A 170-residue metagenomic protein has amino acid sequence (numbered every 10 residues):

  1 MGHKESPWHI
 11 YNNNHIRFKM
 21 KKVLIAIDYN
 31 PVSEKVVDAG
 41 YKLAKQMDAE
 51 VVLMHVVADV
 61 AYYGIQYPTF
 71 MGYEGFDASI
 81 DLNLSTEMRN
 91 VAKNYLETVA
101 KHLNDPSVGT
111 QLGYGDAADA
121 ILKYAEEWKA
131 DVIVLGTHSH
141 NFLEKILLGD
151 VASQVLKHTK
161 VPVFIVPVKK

Functional and structural regions predicted by a protein language model:
E5-H9, K123-K170: Gly/Ser-rich helix-loop-strand patches that form or flank binding pockets for ribonucleotide-derived cofactors
S6-K19, N94, T98-I133, K170: Structural beta-alpha unit
N14-A78, D105: Small/aliphatic-rich secondary-structure junction motif
Y41, E97, S153: Active-site phosphate/pyrophosphate- and oxyanion-stabilizing loops and adjacent acidic/basic residues in soluble
M54, G109-G113, F164: General small-molecule cofactor/ligand-binding pocket signal
V60-A61, A120, F142: Generic structural signal for helix capping and beta-alpha/helix-loop junctions
Y73-V91: A short acidic, glycine-rich active-site loop that binds or catalyzes chemistry on phosphate/adenosine moieties
